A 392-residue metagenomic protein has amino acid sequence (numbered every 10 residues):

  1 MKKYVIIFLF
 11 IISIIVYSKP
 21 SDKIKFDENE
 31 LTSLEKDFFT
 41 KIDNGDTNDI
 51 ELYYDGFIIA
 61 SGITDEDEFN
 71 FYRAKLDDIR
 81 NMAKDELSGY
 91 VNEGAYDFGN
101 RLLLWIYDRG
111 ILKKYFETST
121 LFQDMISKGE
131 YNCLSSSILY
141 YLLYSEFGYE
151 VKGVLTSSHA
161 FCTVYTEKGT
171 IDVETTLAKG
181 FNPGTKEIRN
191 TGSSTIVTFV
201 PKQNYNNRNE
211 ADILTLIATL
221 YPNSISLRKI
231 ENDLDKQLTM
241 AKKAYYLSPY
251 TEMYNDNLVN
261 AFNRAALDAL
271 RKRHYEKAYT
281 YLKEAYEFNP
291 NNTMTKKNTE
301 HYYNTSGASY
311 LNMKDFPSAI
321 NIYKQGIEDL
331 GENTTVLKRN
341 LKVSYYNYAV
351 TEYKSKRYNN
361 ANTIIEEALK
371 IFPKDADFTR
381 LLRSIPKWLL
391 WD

Functional and structural regions predicted by a protein language model:
Y4-I12: Sec-dependent N-terminal signal peptides
K19-N360, E367, F372, T379-D392: A structural boundary/capping signal
